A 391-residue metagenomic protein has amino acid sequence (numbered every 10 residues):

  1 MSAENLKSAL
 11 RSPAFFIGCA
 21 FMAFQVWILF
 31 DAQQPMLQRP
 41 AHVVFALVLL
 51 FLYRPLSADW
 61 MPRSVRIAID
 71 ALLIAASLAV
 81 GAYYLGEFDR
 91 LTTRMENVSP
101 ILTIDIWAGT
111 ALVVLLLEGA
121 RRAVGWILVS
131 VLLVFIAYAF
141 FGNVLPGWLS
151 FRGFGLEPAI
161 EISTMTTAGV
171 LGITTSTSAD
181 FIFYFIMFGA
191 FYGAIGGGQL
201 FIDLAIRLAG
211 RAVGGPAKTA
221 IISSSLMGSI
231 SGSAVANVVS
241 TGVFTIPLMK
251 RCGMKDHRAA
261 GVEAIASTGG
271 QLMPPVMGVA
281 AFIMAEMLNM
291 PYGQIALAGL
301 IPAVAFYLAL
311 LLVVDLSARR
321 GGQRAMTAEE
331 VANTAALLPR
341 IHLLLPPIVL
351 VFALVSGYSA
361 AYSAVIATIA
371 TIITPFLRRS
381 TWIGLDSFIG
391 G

Functional and structural regions predicted by a protein language model:
M1-S99, I106-T110: Conserved, well-structured core domains of diverse proteins
S2-S12, L297-G391: Long, contiguous bundles of hydrophobic transmembrane helices that form the permeation core of multi-pass
F15-I28, F45-P55, A75-Y84, A111-G119 (+8 more regions): Hydrophobic core segments of alpha-helical transmembrane domains in multi-pass membrane transport and ion-translocation
M61-V65, L91-M187, I348-G391: Hydrophobic transmembrane alpha-helices of multi-pass solute/ion transporters
Y83-E87, V238, G270-F282, P302-A325: Transmembrane-helix bundle segments that line or gate the permeation/cavity pathway in multi-pass membrane proteins
E96-I104, R207-A212, E263-G269, E330-P339: Short, amphipathic, aromatic/basic-enriched membrane-interface segments that mark the entry/exit of transmembrane
L102-W107, G169-F181, R207-A220, C252-R258 (+1 more regions): Membrane-interfacial loop-to-helix junctions in multi-pass transporters
I202-G270, A280-I283, N289: Hydrophobic transmembrane alpha-helices that form the pore/transport pathway of multi-pass ion and small-solute
